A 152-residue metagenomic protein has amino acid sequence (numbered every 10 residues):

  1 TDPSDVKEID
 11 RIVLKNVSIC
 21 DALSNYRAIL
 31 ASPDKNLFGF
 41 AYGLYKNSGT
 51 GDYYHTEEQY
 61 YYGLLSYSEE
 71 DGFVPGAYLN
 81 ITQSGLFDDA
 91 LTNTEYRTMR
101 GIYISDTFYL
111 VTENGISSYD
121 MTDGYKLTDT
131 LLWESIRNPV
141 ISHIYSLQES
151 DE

Functional and structural regions predicted by a protein language model:
T1-E152: Feature marking well-ordered beta-strand scaffolds used for ligand recognition
